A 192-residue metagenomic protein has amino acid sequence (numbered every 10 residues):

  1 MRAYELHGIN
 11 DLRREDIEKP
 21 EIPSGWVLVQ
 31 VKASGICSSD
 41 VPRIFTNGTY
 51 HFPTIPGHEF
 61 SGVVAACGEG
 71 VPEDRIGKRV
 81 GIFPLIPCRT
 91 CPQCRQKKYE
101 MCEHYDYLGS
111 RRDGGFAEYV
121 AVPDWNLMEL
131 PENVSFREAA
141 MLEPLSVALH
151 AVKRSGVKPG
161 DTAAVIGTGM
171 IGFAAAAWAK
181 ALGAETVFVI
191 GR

Functional and structural regions predicted by a protein language model:
Y4-L12: Extracellular beta-rich ligand/substrate-recognition surface
G8, K32, C67, T168 (+1 more regions): Cofactor-binding loop segments of dinucleotide-utilizing enzymes, especially the Rossmann-like FAD- and NAD(P)+-binding
P20-S34, N47-P92, P131-N133: Glycine-rich beta-strand-centered segment in the early N-terminal region that forms part of a ligand/cofactor-binding
C37, E73-D74, F83-M128, E132: Cysteine-cluster motifs in flexible loop/terminal segments that predominantly coordinate metals
S39-R43: Cytochrome P450 core scaffold surrounding the K-helix E-X-X-R motif and the conserved "meander" helix-loop region
E59, K78-R79, Q93, Y119 (+3 more regions): Residue-level marker of beta-strand positions
V134-R192: Mid-domain Rossmann-like dinucleotide-binding core that forms the NAD(H)/NADP(H) cofactor-binding site
